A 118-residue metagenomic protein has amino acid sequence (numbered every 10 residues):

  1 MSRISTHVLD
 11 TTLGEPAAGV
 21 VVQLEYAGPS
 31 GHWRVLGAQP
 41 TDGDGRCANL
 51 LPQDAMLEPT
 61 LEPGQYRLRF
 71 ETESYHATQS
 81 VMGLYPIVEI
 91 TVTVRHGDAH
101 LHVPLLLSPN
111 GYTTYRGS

Functional and structural regions predicted by a protein language model:
S2-T91, R95, H102-P104: Beta-strand-dominated extracellular/periplasmic modules and repeats in secreted or surface-exposed proteins
D98-S118: Compositionally biased low-complexity segments at domain edges in trafficked proteins and select soluble regulators
